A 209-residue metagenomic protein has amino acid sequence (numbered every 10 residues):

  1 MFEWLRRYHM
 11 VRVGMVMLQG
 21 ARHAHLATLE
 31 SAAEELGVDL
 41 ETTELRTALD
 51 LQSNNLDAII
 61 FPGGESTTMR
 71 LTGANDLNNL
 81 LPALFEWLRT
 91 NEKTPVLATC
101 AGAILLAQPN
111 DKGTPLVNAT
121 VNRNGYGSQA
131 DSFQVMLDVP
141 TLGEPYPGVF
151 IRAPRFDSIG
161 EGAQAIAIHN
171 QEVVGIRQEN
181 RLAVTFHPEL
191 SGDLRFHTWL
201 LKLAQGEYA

Functional and structural regions predicted by a protein language model:
M1-N75, L194-T198, K202-A209: N-terminal beta1-alpha1 cap of cysteine-dependent amidohydrolase-like domains
F2-R6, G20, R155-A209: C-terminal and late-domain segments of enzyme folds
H9-R12, G143-Y146, I176-L182: Beta-strand-turn-beta hairpins that frame and shape the catalytic cleft of phosphate-ester-processing enzymes
R22, S66-T68, A103-L105, D157 (+1 more regions): Glycine-rich nucleotide phosphate-binding loop and flanking beta-alpha elements of Rossmann-like dinucleotide-binding
D39-T43, P147, Q164, L182: Conserved beta-strand segments of alpha/beta enzyme cores
I60-P62, F150, A183-T185: Structural motif
E65-D138: Cysteine-nucleophile active-site neighborhood
N110-E172: Pocket-forming structural segment of enzyme catalytic cores
